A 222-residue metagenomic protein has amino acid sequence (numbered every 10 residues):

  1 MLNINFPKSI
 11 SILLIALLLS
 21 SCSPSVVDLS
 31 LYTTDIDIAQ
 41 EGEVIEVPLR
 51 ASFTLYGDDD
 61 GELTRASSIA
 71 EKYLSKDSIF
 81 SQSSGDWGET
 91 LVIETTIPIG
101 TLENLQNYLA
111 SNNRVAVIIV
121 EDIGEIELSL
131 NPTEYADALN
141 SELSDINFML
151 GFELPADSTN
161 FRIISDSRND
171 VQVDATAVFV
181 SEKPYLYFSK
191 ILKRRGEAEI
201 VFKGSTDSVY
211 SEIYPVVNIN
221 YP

Functional and structural regions predicted by a protein language model:
M1-I10: Bacterial N-terminal signal peptides that target proteins for export
L18-S21: C-terminal motif of bacterial Sec signal peptides marking the signal peptidase cleavage site
S23-S25: Bacterial signal peptide processing site
D28-A51: Post-signal peptide N-terminal segment of mature Sec-exported envelope proteins
A39-E41, G61-L63, V171: A short beta-turn/strand-edge loop motif at beta-sheet boundaries
V44-K72, T133-E142: Post-signal-peptide N-terminal segment of Sec-exported extracytoplasmic proteins
Y73-P222: Mature, soluble, non-transmembrane domains
